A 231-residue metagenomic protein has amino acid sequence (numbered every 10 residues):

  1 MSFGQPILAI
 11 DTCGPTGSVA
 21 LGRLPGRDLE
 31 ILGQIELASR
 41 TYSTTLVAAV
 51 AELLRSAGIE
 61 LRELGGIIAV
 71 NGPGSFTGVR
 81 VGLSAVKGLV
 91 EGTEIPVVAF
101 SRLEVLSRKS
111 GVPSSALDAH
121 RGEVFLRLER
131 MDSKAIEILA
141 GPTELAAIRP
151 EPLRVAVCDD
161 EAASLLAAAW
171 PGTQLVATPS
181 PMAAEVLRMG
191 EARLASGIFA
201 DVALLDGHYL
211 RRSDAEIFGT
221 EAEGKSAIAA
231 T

Functional and structural regions predicted by a protein language model:
M1-E30, T41-T44, V98-T231: Oxyanion-binding and handling regions
G33-S39, N71-S75, T173-A177: A short glycine/serine-rich beta->alpha loop
I35-R55: N-terminal phosphate-binding loop and adjacent alpha-helix
T45-A48, R80-V81, A168: Generic recognition of short, well-ordered alpha-helical segments
V50-G66, I148-L153: Phosphate/pyrophosphate-binding loops at sites that engage ATP/ADP/AMP, CoA/4′-phosphopantetheine, polyphosphate
E52, K87, E91, A168 (+1 more regions): Short, well-ordered alpha-helices that flank and scaffold nucleotide-derived cofactor binding pockets
A57-R62, V90-F100: Phosphate-handling active-site elements
G66-P96: DPxDG-like acidic metal-binding loop motif
